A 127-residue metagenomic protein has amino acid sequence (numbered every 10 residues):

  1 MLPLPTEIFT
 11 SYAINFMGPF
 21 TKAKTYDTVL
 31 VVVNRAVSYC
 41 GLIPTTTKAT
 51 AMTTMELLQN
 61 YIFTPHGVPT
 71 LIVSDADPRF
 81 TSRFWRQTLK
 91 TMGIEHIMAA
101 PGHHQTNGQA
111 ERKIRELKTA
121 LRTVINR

Functional and structural regions predicted by a protein language model:
M1-R127: Integrase module of LTR retroelements
